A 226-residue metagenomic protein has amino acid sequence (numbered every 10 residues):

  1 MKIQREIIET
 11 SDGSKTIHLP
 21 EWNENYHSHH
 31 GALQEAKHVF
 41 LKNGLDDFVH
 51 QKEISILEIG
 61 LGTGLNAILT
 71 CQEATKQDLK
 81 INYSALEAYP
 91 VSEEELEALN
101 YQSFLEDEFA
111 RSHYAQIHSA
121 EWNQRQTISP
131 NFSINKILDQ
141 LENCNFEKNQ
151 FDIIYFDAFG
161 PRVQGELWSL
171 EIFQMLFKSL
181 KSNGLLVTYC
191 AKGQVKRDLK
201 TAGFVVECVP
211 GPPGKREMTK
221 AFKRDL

Functional and structural regions predicted by a protein language model:
M1-I54, Q72-L105: Rossmann-like AdoMet
L57-I59: Conserved beta-strand/loop positions that form the S-adenosyl-L-methionine
G64-I68: Glycine-rich SAM-binding Motif I of class I
E97-E147: S-adenosyl-L-methionine
I134-K136, Q150-A158: Short SAM/SAH-binding signature in class I
I153-Y155, S182-C190: Conserved beta-strand signature within the Rossmann-like core of class I S-adenosyl-L-methionine
L167-N183: A short glycine-rich, Lys/Arg-flanked "PGG" loop and its adjoining helix->strand segment in the class I
A202-L226: Core SAM-dependent methyltransferase catalytic element
